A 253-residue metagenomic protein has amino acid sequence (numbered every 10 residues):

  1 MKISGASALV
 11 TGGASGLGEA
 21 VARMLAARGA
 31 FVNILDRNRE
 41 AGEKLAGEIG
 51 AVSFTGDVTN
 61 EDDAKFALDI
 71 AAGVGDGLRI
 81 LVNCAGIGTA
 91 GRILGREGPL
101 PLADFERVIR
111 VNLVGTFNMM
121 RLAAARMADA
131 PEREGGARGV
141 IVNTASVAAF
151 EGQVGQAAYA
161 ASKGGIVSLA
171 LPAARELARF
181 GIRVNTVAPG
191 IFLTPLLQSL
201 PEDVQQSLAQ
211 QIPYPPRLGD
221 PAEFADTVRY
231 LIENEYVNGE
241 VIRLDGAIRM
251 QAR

Functional and structural regions predicted by a protein language model:
K2, D220-L244, R249: C-terminal substrate-recognition "lid" of short-chain dehydrogenase/reductases
K2-N33: Canonical Rossmann dinucleotide-binding motif of NAD(H)/NADP(H)-dependent dehydrogenases/reductases, specifically
I87, G98-N118, V142, I166: Catalytic Tyr-X3-Lys loop
G88-E106, A125, D129-G135, G155-A158 (+1 more regions): Conserved mid-core segment of classical short-chain dehydrogenase/reductases
M120, S162, A170: Active-site helix of classical SDR
A125, A174-E176: Alpha-helical segment proximal to the catalytic Tyr-Lys
S146: Residue(s) in the substrate-gating loop at a strand-loop-helix junction that position the organic substrate next
A178, R183, N238-E240: Short, small/polar-rich loop/turn modules that mediate ligand/substrate recognition or access, typified
